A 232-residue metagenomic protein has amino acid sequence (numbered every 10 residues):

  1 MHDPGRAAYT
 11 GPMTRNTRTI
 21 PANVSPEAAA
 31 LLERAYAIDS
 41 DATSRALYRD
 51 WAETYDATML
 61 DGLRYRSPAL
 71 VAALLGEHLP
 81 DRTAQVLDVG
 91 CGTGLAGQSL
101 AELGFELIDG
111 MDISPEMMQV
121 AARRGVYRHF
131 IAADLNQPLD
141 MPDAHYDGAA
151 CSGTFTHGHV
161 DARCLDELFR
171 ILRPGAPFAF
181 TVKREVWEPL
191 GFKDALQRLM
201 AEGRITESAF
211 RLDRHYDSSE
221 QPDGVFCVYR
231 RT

Functional and structural regions predicted by a protein language model:
H2, R6, T10-D41: N-terminal auxiliary segments of SAM/dcSAM-dependent transferases
Y65-R82: Conserved alpha-helix/loop element of class I SAM-dependent methyltransferases that forms part of the SAM/SAH-binding
L87-P138: Class I SAM-dependent methyltransferase SAM/SAH-binding core
L139-A149: A short acidic, Gly/Pro-enriched loop at the edge of an enzyme's catalytic core that lines a small-molecule cofactor
R163-P174: A short glycine-rich, Lys/Arg-flanked "PGG" loop and its adjoining helix->strand segment in the class I
G175-K183: Conserved beta-strand signature within the Rossmann-like core of class I S-adenosyl-L-methionine
L190-R211: Conserved Class I S-adenosyl-L-methionine
Y216-T232: Core SAM-dependent methyltransferase catalytic element
